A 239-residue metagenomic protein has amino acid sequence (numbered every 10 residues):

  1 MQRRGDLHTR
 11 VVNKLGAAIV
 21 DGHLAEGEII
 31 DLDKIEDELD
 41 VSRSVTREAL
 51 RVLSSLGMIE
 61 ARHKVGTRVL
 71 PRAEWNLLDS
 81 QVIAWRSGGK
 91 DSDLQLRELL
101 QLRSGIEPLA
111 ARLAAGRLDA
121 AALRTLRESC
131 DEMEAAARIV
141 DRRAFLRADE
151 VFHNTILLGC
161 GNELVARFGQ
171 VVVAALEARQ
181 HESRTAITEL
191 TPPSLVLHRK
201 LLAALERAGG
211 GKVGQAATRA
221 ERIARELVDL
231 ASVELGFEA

Functional and structural regions predicted by a protein language model:
M1-G105, R112, G236-A239: Short linear motifs at protein or domain termini
Q2, K90-R97, A111-R117, A136-I139 (+2 more regions): A ubiquitous short alpha-helical element
D6, R124, T191-P192: Short helix-capping and inter-helix turn/linker motifs at the boundaries of alpha-helical repeat units
R43, R47, R103, E107 (+3 more regions): Short, cationic motifs built from Arg/Lys/His that form the positively charged side of catalytic pockets
E107-M133: Hydrophobic, well-structured mid-protein blocks that either form specific transmembrane helices
A122, G161-V165: Amphipathic alpha-helical protein-protein interaction surfaces
C130, E134, I139, R147 (+2 more regions): C-terminal all-alpha effector/ligand-binding and dimerization domain of prokaryotic HTH-type transcriptional repressors
I156: Short basic (Lys/Arg) and small-residue
